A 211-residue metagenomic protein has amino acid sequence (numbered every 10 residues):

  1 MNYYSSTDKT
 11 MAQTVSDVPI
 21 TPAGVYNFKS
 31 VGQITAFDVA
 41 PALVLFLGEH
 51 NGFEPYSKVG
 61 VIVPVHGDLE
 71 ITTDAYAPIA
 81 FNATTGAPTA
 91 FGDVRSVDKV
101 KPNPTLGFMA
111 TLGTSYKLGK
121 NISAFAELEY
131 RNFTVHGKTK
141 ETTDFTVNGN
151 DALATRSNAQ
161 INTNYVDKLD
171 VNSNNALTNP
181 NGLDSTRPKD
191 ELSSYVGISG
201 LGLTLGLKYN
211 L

Functional and structural regions predicted by a protein language model:
M1, V39, F53-V63, F108 (+3 more regions): Transmembrane beta-strands of outer-membrane beta-barrel proteins
Y3-F37, P64-T105, F133-I198: Extracellular/periplasm-exposed beta-strand and loop segments of Gram-negative cell-envelope proteins, dominated by
A40-P41, F46: N-terminal leader/targeting segments and the first structural element of proteins
F46, I62, K208-N210: Solvent-exposed residues in well-ordered beta-strands and their adjoining turns, especially edge/terminal strands
L47-N51, Y116-K120, L211: Outer-membrane beta-barrel strand-turn architecture
V97-G119: A contiguous pocket-lining binding segment that forms or flanks enzyme active sites
Y116-F125, T134-T139: Substrate-binding/catalytic groove segments of enzymes that remodel or degrade extracellular structural polymers
V196-L211: Outer-membrane beta-barrel "beta-signal"
